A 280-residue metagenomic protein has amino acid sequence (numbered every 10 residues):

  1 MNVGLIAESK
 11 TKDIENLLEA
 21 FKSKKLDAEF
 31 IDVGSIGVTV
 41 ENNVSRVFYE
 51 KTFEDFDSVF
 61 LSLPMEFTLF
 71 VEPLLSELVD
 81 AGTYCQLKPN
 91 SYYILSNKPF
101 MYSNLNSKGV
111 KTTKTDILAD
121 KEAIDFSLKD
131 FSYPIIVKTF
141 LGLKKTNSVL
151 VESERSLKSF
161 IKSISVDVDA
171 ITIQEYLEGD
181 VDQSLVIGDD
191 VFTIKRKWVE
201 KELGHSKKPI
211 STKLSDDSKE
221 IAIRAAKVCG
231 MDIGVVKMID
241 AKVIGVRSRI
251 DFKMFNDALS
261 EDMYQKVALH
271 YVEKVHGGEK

Functional and structural regions predicted by a protein language model:
M1-G4: Extreme N-terminal starter segment of soluble prokaryotic enzymes
I6-A7, I187: Short hydrophobic segments within beta-strands
E8-K114: Conserved N-proximal alpha/beta basic substrate-recognition cap immediately N-terminal to, or forming the N-lobe
R46-Y49, S103-N106, F131-S132, E154-R155 (+1 more regions): Short, hinge-like loop/turn segments at secondary-structure boundaries
L105-N106, L128-N147, V168-E178, D182 (+2 more regions): ATP-grasp fold ATP-binding core
K111-S132: Rossmann-like NAD(P)H-binding beta-loop-alpha module
V149-C229: Phosphate-binding site of ATP-dependent enzymes
E202-V243, D251, F255-D257, D262-K280: A long amphipathic alpha-helix within ATP-dependent nucleotide-binding catalytic cores
